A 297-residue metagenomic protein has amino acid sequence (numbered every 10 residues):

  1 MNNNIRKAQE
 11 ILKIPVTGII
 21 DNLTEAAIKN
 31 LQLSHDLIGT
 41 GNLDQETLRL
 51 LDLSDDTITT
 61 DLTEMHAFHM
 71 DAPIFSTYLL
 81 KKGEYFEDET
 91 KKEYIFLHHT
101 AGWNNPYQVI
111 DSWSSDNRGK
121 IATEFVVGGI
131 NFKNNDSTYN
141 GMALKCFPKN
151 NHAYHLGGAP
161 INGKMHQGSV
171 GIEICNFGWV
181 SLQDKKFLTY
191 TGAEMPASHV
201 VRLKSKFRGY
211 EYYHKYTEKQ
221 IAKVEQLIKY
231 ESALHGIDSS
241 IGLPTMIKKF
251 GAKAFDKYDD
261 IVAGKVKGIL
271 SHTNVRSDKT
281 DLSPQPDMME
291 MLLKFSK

Functional and structural regions predicted by a protein language model:
M1-L53, V262: Short acidic, glycine/serine/threonine-rich helix-capping segments at coil-helix boundaries
V16, G39-N42, L234-K257: Surface-exposed patches in mature extracellular/periplasmic domains of secreted proteins
S34-G39, T57, R276-D281: Secretory-pathway/luminal and periplasmic proteins that interact with or process carbohydrate-rich
L48, L182-D184, T280-S283: Short conserved micro-motifs at the rims of enzyme active sites and ligand-binding pockets
L53-F68, A72: Intrinsically disordered, low-complexity, Pro/Ser/Thr/Asn/Gly/Ala-rich spacer/linker segments adjacent to signal
F68-D238: Active-site-adjacent loop/helix surface patches within enzyme catalytic domains that shape the substrate-binding cleft
L188-K204, G242-I261: Charged, glycine/proline-rich intrinsically disordered loops and linkers
A254-K297: Short, low-complexity, polybasic intrinsically disordered segments
